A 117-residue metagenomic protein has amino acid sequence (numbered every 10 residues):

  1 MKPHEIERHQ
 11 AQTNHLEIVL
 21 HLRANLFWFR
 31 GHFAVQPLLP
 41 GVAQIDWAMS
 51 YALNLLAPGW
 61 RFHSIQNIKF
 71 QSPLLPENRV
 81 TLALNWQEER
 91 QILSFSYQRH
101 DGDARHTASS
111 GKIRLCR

Functional and structural regions predicted by a protein language model:
M1-L39: Catalytic strand-loop segment that frames the active site of acyl-thioester-processing enzymes
H4, N14, N85-R117: HotDog/MaoC-like acyl-thioester-processing domains
H9-H15, A57-G59, D103: Short, glycine- and charge-enriched coil/turn segments that flank and shape catalytic ligand pockets
L20-L22, F70, L115: Hydrophobic residues in beta-strands and at strand termini
W28, W47, F95-Y97: Tryptophan-centered motif/residue detector
V35-P40, Q44-I45, M49: Compact, glycine-rich, soluble single-domain proteins
M49-E88: Hydrophobic beta-strand-centered segment that forms part of the acyl-chain substrate-binding groove
